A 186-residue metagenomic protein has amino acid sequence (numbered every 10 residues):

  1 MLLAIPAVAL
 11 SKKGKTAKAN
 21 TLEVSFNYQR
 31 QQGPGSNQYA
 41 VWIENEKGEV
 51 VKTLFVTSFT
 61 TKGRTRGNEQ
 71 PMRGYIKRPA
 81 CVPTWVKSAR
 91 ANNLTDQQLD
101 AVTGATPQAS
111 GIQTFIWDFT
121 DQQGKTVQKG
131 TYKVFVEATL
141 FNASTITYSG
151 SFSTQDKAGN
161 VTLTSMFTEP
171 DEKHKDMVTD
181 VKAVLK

Functional and structural regions predicted by a protein language model:
L2, K15-A17, Q32, T106-Q108 (+1 more regions): Sterically constrained small-residue positions within well-ordered secondary structures of folded domains
L2-A9: Hydrophobic h-region of N-terminal signal peptides that target proteins for export in Gram-negative bacteria
L10-G63, A143-K186: Primarily secretory-pathway and cell-envelope proteins
Y39-A40, I116, F135: Conserved beta-strand and immediately adjacent loop positions that scaffold enzyme active sites
E46-Q128: Structured domain cores in non-transmembrane regions
T131-K133: Short, conserved beta-strand segments of beta-strand-rich sandwich/propeller modules, principally
E137-F141: Beta-strand-rich extracellular modules
